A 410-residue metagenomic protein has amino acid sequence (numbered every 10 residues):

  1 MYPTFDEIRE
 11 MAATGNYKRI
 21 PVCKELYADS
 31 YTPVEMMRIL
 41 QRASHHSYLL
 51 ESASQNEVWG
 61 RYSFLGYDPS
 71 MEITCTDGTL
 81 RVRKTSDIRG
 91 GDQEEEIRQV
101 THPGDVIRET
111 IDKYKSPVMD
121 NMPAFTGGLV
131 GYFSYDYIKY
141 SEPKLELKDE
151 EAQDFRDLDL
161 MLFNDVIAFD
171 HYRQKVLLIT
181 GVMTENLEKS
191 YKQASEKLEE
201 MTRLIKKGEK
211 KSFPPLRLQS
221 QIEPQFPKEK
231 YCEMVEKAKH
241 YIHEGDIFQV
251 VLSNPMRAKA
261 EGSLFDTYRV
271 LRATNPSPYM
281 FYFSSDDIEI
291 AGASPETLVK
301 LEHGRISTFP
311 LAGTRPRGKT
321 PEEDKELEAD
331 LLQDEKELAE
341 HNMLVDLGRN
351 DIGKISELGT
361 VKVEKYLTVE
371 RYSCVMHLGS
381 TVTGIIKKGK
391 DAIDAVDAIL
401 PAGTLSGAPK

Functional and structural regions predicted by a protein language model:
M1-K410: Extended alpha-helical targeting/anchoring segments, especially N-terminal organellar/secretory targeting helices
